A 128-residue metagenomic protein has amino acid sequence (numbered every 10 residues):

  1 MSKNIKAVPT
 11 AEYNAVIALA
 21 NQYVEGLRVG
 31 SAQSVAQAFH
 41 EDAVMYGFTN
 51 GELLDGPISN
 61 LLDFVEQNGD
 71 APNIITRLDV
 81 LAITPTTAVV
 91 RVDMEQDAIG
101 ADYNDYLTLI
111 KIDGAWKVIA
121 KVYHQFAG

Functional and structural regions predicted by a protein language model:
M1-Q33, Q37-E41: Short, low-complexity N-terminal intrinsically disordered segments enriched in polar/charged residues
S2-N4, G56, K117: Terminal "cap-and-tail" regions of soluble proteins that handle hydrophobic small molecules
A11-A15, V44-T49, D55-D102: Surface-exposed, charged secondary-structure patches
G30, D97, D113: Residue-level signal for short amphipathic helical patches enriched in basic/charged and nearby hydrophobic residues
F39, M94-Q96, V122-Y123: Short beta-strand segments enriched in hydrophobic/aromatic residues within well-folded beta-rich domains
G51-E52, G114: Detector for glycine-centered tight turns/loop "hinges" at secondary-structure junctions
D102-G128: Short beta-strand edge/turn micro-motifs at domain boundaries
